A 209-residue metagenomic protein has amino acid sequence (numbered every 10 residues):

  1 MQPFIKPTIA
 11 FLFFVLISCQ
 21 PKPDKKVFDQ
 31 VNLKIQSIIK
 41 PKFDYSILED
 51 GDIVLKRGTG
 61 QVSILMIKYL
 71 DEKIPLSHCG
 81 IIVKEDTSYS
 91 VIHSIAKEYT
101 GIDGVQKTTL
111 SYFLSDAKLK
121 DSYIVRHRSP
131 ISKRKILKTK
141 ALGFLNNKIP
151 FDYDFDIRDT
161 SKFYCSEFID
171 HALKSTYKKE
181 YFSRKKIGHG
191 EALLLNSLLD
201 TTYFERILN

Functional and structural regions predicted by a protein language model:
P3-F11: Sec-dependent signal peptide recognition, specifically the positively charged N-region followed immediately by
L16-S18: C-terminal motif of bacterial Sec signal peptides marking the signal peptidase cleavage site
Q20-D24, Y153-N209: Activation targets extended, charge/polar-rich intrinsically disordered C-terminal tails
Q20-E85: N-terminal accessory segments that precede or flank the first globular/catalytic domain
L48, I74, R128-K135, D159-Y164: Soluble non-cytosolic domains of exported or imported proteins
G58-Y123, F151-D159, F163: Glycine-rich catalytic cores of cysteine/serine-nucleophile enzymes that process amide/ester linkages in cell-envelope
S111-K120, H127-I149: A structural motif
